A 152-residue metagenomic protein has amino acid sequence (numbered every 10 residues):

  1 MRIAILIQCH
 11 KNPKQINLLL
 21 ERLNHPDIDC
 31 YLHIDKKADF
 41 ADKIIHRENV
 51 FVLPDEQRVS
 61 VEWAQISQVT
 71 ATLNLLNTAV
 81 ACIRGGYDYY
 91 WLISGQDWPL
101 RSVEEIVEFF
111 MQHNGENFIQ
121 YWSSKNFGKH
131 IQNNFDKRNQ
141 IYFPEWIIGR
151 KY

Functional and structural regions predicted by a protein language model:
M1-Y152: ER/Golgi luminal nucleotide-sugar-dependent glycosyltransferases, focusing on the catalytic module
